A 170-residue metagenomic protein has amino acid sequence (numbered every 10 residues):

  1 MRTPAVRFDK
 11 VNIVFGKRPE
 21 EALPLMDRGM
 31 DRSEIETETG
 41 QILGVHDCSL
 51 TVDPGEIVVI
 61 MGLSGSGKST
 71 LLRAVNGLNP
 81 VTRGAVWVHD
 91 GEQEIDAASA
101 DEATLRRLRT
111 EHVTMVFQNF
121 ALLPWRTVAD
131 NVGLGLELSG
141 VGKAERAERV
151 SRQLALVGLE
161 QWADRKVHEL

Functional and structural regions predicted by a protein language model:
M1-Q41: ABC-family P-loop ATPase nucleotide-binding domain
L25-E34, H89-D96, G133, E137-G140 (+1 more regions): Conserved ABC ATPase "signature" region
I35-I42, E94-T114, K143-A144: ABC ATPase NBD coupling module
M61-L63: The feature captures the beta-strand-to-loop junction immediately N-terminal to the Walker
N76: Helix-to-loop junction immediately C-terminal to a conserved catalytic motif
R126-G133, K166: Short coil-to-helix segment of the ABC ATPase nucleotide-binding domain corresponding to the Q-loop/switch region
